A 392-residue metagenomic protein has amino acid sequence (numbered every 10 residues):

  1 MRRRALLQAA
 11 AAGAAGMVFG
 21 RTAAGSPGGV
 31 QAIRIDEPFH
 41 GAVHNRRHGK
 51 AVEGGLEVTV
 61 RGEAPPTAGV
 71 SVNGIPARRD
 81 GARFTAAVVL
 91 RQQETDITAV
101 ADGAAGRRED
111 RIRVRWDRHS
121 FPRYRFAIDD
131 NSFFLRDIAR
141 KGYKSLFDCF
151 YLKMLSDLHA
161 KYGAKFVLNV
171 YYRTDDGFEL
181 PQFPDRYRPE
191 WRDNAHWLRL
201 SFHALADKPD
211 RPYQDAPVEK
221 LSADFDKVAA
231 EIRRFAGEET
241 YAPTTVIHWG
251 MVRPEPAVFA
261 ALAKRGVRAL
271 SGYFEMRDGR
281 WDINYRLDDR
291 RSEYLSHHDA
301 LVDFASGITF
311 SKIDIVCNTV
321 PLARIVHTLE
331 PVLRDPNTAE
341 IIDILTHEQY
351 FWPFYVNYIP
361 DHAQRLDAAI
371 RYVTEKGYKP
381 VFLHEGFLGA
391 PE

Functional and structural regions predicted by a protein language model:
A5-G25: N-terminal export signals
P27-V52: Short, compositionally biased P/S/T/A/G/V-rich stretches that sit at domain boundaries
V58-A64: Aromatic/hydrophobic beta-strand junction motif of beta-rich domains
V88-E94: Surface-exposed, short loops/turns at beta-strand junctions within beta-sandwich domains
I112-D193, Y241, I344: Active-site beta->alpha N-cap acidic-glycine motif
K165-R253, M276-D282, I342-I344, E348-W352: Metal-dependent polysaccharide deacetylase catalytic core of the NodB/CE4 family, i.e., the active-site-bearing domain
D176-L180, E239-T240, T244, W249-T346: Active-site-adjacent pocket scaffolds in enzyme catalytic domains
A269-F274, T346-E392: C-terminal domain-boundary segment and adjacent tail
